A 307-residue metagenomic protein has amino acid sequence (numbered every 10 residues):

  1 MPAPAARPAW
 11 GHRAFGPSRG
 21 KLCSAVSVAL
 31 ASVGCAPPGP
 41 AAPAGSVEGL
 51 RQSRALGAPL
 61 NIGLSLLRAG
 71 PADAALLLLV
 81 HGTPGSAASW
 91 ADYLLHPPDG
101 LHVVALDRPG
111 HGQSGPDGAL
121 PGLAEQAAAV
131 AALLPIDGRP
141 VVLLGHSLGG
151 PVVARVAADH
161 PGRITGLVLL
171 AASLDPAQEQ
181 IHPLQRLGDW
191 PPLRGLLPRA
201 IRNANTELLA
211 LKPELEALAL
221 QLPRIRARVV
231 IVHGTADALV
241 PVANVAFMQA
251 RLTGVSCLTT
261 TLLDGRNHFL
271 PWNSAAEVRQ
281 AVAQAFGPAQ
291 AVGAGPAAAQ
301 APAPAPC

Functional and structural regions predicted by a protein language model:
M1-L76, G100-L101, T165, A283-C307: Alpha/beta-hydrolase fold catalytic core
L67-Q113: Conserved HGGG/HGGXW glycine-rich cap/lid loop of the alpha/beta-hydrolase fold
A105-V142: Active-site loop/oxyanion-hole signature of alpha/beta-hydrolase fold enzymes
P151-A154, A158, L167-R194: Flexible "cap/lid" loop of the alpha/beta hydrolase fold
I225, I231-H233, D237: Short beta-strand/loop motif that positions the catalytic acidic residue of the alpha/beta-hydrolase fold
A227, P241-R251: Short alpha-helix in the alpha/beta-hydrolase fold that links the catalytic acid
A236-V240, H268-F269: Acidic catalytic loop of the alpha/beta-hydrolase fold
R266-A275: Catalytic histidine-centered segment of alpha/beta-hydrolase-like enzymes
